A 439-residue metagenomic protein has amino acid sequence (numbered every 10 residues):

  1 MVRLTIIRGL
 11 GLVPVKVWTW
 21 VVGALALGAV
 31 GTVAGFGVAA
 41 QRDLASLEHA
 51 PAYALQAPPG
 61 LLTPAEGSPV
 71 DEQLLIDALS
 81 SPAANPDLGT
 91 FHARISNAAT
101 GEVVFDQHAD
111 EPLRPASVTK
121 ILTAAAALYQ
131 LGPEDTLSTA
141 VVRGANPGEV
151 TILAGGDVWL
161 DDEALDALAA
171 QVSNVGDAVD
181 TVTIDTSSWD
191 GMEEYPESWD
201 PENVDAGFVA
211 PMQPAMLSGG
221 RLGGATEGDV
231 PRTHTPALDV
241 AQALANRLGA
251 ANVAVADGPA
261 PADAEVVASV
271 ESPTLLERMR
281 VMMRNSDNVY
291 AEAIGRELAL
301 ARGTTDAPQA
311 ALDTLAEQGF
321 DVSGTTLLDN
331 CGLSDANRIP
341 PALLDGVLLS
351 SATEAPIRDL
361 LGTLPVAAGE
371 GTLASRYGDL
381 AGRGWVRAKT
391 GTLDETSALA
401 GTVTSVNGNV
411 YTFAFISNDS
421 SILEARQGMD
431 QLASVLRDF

Functional and structural regions predicted by a protein language model:
I6-L47, D177: Hydrophobic single-pass membrane-targeting/anchoring helices
A45-P112, A169-G176: Beta-lactamase-like hydrolase cores
H92-S96, V104-D106, V142, E149-L153 (+5 more regions): Soluble periplasmic/extracytoplasmic beta-strand elements of cell-envelope proteins
G101, P115-P133, A215, A243-L244 (+2 more regions): Active-site SXXK
V104-D106, A301-F439: Small-residue-rich helix-loop
Y129-N146, N252-G258, I357-L361: Short, well-structured active-site flanking segments
T139-A241, L275-A310: Active-site-adjacent helix/loop patches that line small-molecule binding or acyl-intermediate pockets
G220-R358: A small/polar active-site loop signature that marks catalytic segments
